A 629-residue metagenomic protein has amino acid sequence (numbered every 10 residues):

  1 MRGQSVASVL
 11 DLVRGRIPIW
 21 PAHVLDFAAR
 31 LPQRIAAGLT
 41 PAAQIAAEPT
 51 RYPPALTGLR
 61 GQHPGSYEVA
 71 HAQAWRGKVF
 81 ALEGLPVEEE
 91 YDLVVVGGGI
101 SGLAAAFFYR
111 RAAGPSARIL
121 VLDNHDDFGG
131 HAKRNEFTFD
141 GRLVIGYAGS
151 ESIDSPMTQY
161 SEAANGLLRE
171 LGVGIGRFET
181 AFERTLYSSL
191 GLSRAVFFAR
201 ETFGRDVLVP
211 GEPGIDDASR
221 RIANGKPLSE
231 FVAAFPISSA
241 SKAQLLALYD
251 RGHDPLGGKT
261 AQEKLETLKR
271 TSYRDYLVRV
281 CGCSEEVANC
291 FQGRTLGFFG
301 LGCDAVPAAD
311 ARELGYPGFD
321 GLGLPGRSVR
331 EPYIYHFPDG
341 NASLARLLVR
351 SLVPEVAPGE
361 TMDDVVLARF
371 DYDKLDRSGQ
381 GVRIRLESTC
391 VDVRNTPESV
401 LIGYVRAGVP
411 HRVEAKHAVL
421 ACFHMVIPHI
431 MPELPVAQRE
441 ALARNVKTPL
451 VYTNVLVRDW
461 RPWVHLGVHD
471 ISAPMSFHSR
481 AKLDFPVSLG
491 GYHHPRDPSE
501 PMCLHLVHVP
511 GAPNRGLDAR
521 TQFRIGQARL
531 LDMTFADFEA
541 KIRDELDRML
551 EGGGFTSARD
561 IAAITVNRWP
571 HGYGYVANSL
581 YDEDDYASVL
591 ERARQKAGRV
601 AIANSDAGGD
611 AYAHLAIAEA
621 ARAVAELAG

Functional and structural regions predicted by a protein language model:
M1-A47: N-terminal export signals
R14, A36-E83, E136, N165 (+5 more regions): Conserved flavin/dinucleotide-binding core of flavoenzymes
I35, L39-R51, V69-A132, L268 (+3 more regions): Structural core of flavin- and non-heme-iron oxidoreductases, emphasizing the beta-strand/alpha-helix scaffold
Q62, S66, A72-Q73, G77-P255 (+1 more regions): N-terminal glycine-rich phosphate/pyrophosphate-binding loop and immediately adjacent elements
A105-F107, G130-F137, N165, N289-F291 (+6 more regions): Short, solvent-exposed loop/turn and secondary-structure capping segments
Y147-T158, K259-E266, R330-D339, Q438-V446 (+2 more regions): Active-site rim elements
P236-S388: Active-site/ligand-binding neighborhood in enzyme catalytic cores
V382, L386-R515: Mid-domain catalytic core of redox enzymes that form a hydrophobic substrate pocket/lid adjacent to a catalytic redox
